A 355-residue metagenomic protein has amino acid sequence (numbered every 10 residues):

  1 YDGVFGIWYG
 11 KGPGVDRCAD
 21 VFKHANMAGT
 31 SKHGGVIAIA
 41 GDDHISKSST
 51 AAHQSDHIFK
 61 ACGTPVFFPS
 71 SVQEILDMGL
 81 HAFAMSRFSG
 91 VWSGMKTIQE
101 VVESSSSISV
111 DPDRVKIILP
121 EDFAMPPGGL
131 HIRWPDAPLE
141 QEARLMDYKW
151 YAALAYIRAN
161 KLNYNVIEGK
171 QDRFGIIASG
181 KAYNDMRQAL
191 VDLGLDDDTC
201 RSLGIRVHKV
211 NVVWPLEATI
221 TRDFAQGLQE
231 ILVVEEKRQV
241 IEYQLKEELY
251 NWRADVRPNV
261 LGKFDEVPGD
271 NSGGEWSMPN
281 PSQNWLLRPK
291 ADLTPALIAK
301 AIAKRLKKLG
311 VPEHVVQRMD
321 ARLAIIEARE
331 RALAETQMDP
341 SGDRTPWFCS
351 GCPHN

Functional and structural regions predicted by a protein language model:
Y1-R87, I98, N355: Thiamine diphosphate
P69-H354: Flexible, low-complexity linker and terminal segments
